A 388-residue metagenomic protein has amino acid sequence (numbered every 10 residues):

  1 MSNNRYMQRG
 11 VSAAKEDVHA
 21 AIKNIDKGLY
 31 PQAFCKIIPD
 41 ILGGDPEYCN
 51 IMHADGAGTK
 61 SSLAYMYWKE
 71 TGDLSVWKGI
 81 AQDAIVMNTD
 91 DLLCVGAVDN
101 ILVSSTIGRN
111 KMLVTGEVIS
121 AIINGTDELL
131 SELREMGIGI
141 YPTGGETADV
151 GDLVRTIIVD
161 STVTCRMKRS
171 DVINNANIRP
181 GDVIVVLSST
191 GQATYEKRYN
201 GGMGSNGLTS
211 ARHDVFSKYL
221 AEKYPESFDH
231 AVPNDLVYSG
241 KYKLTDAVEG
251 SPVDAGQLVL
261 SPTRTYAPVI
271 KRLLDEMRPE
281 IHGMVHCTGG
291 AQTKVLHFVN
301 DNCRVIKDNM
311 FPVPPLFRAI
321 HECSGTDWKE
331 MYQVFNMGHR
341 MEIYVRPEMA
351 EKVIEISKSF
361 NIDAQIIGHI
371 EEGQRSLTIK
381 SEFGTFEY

Functional and structural regions predicted by a protein language model:
M1-Y388: Helix-biased detector of long, well-ordered alpha-helical tracts
